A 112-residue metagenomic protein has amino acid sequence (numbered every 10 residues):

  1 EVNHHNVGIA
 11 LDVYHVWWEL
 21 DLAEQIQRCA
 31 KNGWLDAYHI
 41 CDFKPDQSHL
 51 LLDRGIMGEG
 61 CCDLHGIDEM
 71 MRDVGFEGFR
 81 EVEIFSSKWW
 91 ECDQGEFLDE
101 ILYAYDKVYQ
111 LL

Functional and structural regions predicted by a protein language model:
E1-L112: Histidine-acidic metal/acid-base catalytic patches
